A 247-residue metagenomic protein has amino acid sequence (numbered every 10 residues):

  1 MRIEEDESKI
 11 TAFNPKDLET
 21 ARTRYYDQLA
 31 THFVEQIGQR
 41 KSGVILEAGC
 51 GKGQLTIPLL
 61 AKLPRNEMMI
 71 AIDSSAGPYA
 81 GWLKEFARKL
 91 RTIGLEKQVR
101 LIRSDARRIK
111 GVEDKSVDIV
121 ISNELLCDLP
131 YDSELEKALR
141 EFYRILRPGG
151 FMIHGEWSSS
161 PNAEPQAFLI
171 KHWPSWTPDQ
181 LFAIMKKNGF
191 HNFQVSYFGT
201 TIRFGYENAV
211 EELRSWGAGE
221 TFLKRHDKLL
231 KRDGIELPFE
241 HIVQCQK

Functional and structural regions predicted by a protein language model:
R2-Q28: Class I SAM-dependent methyltransferase Rossmann-like catalytic core, especially the SAM/SAH-binding loop
R24-K41, P58: Conserved alpha-helix/loop element of class I SAM-dependent methyltransferases that forms part of the SAM/SAH-binding
Q54, P58-R108: Class I SAM-dependent methyltransferase SAM/SAH-binding core
K110-V120: A short acidic, Gly/Pro-enriched loop at the edge of an enzyme's catalytic core that lines a small-molecule cofactor
I119-S133: A short SAM/SAH-binding and catalytic strip from SAM-dependent methyltransferases
E136-P148: A short glycine-rich, Lys/Arg-flanked "PGG" loop and its adjoining helix->strand segment in the class I
I153-S175: Conserved class I S-adenosyl-L-methionine
V195-K247: Conserved Class I S-adenosyl-L-methionine
